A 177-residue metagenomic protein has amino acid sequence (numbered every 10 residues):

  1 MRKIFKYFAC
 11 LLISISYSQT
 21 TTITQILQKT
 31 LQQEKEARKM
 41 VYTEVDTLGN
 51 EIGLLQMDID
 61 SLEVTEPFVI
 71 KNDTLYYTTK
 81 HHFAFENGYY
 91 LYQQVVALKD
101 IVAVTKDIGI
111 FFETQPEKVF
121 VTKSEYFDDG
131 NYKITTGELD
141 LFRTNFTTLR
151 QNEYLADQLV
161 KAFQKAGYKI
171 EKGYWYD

Functional and structural regions predicted by a protein language model:
M1-Q28: Bacterial Sec-dependent N-terminal signal peptides
K6, Q28, Q32, E36 (+2 more regions): Generic surface-pattern signal
Q19-Y92: N-terminal secretory signal peptides
T65-K71, T78-K80, K99, E113-Q115 (+1 more regions): A structural detector for beta-sheet-dominated domains
Y77-E117: Phosphoinositide-binding peripheral membrane targeting modules
V104-D177: Acidic, Ser/Thr- and proline-rich intrinsically disordered linker/docking segments of eukaryotic scaffolds
